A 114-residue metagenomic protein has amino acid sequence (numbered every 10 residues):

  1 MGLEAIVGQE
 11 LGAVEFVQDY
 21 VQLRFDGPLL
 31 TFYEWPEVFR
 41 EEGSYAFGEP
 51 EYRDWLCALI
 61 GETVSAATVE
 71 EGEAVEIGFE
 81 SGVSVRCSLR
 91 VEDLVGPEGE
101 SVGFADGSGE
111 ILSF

Functional and structural regions predicted by a protein language model:
M1-F114: Surface-exposed, interaction-prone regions used to assemble/regulate multi-protein complexes
